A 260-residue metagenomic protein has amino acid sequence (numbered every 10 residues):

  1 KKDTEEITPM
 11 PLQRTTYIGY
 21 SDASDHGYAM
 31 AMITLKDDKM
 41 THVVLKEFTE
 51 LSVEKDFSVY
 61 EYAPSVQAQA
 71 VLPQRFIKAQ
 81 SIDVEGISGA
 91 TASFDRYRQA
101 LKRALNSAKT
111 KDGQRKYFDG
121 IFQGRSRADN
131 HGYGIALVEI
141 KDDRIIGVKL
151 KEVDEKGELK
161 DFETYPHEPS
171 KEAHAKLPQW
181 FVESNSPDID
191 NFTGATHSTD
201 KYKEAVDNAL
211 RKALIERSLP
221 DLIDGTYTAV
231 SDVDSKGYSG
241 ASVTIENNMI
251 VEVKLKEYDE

Functional and structural regions predicted by a protein language model:
D3, I7-R14, I18-Y117, G124-L222 (+1 more regions): Active-site- and interface-proximal helix/loop "cap" or "latch" segments in soluble metabolic and energy-transducing
